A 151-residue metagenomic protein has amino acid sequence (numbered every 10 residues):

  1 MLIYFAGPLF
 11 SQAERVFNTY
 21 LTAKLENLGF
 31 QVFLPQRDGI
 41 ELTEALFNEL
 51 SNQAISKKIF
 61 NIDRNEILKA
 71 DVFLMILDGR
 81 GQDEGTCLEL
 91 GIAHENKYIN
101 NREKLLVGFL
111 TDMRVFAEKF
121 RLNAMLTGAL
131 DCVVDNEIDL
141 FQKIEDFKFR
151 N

Functional and structural regions predicted by a protein language model:
M1-N151: Conserved catalytic or regulatory cores that recognize and/or transform ribose-phosphate-containing ligands
